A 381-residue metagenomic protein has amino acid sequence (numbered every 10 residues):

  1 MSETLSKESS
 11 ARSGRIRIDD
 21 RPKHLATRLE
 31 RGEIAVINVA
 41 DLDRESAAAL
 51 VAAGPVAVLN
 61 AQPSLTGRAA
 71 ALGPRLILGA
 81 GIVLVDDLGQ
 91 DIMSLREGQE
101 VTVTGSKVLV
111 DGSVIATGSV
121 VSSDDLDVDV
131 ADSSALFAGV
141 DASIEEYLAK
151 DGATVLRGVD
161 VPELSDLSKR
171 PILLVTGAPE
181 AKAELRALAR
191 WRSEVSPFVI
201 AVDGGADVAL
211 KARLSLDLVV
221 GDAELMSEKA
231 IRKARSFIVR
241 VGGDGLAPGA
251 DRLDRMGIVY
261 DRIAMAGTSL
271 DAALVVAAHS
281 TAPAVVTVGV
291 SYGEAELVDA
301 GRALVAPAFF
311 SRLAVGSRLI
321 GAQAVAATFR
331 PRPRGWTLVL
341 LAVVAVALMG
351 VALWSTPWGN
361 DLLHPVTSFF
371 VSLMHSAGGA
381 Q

Functional and structural regions predicted by a protein language model:
M1-R28, L72, L76-L78, V83-V85 (+2 more regions): N-terminal donor/sugar-recognition subdomains of glycan-related enzymes, prototypically the membrane-proximal stem
E8-E100, E184-R186, D203-M265, S269-V275 (+1 more regions): Feature captures the catalytic cores and cofactor-binding loops of soluble hydro-lyases/lyases that act on carboxylate
N38-A40, L174-P179, D203, V285-S291: Glycine-rich anion-binding loop/nest that anchors nucleotide
E45, L72, M256, A264 (+2 more regions): Conserved phosphate- and dinucleotide-binding cores of soluble alpha/beta proteins, encompassing both enzyme active
A61-S64, P197-F198, A306-L313: Gly/Ser/Thr-rich active-site loops/lids in small-molecule metabolic enzymes that frequently grip phosphoryl groups
G105, G112, V175-P179, V241 (+1 more regions): Short, structured patches in soluble enzyme cores that scaffold and shape functional sites
E163-L164, P179-V199: Metal-dependent enolase-superfamily TIM-barrel catalytic cores that perform enediolate-based chemistry
